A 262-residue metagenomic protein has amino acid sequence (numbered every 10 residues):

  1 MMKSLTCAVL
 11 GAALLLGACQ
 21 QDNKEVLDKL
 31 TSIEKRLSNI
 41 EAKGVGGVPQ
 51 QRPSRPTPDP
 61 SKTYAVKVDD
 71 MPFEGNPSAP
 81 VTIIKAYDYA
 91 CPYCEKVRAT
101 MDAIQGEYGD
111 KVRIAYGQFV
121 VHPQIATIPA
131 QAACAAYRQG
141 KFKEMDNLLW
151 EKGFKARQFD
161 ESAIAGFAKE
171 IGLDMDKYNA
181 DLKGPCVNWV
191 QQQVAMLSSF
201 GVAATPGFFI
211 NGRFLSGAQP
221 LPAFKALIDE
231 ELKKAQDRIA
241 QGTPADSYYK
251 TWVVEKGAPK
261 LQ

Functional and structural regions predicted by a protein language model:
M1-A8: Bacterial N-terminal signal peptides that target proteins for export
K3, P58-S61, K67-D70, S78 (+8 more regions): Generic preference for well-ordered secondary structure
A8, G75, I125: Residue-level marker of regulatory loop/turn positions in helix-turn-helix DNA-binding domains and in histidine
L15-A18: C-terminal motif of bacterial Sec signal peptides marking the signal peptidase cleavage site
Q20-H122, N188-V194, K233-Q262: Extracytoplasmic thiol/disulfide redox context detector
V120-P244, Y249-Q262: Cysteine-centric redox/oxidoreductase cores and disulfide-bonded domains
